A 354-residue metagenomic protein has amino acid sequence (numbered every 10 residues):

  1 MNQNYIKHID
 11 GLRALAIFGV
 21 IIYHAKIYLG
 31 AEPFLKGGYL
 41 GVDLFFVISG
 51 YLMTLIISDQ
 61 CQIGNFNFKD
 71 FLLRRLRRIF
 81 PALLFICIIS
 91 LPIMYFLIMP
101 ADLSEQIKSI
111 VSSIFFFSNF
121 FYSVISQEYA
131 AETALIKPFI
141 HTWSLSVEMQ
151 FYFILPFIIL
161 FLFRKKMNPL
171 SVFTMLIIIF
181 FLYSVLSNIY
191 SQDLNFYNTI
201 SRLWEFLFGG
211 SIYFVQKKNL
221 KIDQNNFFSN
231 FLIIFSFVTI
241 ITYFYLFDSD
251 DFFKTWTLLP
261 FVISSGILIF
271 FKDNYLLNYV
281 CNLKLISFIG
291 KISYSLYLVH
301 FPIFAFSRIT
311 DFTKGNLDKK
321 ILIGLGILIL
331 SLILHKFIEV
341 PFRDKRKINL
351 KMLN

Functional and structural regions predicted by a protein language model:
M1-L350: Membrane-interface helix/loop caps of multi-pass membrane proteins
